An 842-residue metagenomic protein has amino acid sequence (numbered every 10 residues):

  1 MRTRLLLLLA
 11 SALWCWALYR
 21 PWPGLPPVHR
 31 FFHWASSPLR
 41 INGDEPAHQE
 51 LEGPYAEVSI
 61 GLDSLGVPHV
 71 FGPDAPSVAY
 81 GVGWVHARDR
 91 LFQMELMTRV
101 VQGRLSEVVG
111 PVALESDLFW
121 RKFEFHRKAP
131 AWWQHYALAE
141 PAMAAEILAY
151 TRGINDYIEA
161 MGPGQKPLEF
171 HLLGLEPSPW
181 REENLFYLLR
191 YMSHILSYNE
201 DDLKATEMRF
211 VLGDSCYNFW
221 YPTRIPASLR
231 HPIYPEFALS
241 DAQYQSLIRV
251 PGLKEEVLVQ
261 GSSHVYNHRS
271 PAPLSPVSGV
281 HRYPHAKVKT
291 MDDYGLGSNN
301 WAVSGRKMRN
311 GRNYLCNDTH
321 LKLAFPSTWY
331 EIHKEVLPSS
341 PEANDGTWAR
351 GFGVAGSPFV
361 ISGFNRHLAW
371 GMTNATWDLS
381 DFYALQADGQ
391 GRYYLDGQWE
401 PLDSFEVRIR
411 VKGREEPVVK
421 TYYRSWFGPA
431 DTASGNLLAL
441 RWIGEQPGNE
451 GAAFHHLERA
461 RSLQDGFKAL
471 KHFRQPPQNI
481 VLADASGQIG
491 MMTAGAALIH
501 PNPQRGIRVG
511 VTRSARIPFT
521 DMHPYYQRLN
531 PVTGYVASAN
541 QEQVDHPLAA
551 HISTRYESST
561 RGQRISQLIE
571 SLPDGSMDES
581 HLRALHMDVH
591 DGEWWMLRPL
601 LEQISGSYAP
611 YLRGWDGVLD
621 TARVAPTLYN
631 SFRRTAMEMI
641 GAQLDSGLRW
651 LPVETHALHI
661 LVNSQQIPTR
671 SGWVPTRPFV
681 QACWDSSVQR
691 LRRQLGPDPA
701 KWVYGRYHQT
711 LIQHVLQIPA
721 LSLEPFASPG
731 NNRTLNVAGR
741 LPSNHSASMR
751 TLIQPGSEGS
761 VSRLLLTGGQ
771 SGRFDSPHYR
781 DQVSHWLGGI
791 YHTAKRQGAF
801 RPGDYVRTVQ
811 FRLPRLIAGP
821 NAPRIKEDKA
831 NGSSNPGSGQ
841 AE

Functional and structural regions predicted by a protein language model:
T3-Y314, T319, F325-P326, L337-N344 (+2 more regions): Substrate-recognition/specificity elements adjacent to catalytic centers across diverse enzyme folds
G72, S77-A113, F119, G371-V418 (+3 more regions): Gly/Pro-rich active-site capping loops and adjacent beta-alpha segments that organize cofactor/substrate pockets
A79-G81, A129-A144, R441, A452-L457 (+3 more regions): Second-shell loop/turn segments in exported
V101, M143-G153, F325, E450 (+4 more regions): Stable alpha-helical elements in mature extracytoplasmic
G295, K334-F359, G363-R516, Q527: Glycine- and hydrophobic-rich flexible loops that cap the catalytic core of alpha/beta enzyme folds
F473-L572, L619, R633-I640, L648-R649: Hydrophobic alpha-helical segments
H551, R555-P610, S686-E842: Terminal end segments
